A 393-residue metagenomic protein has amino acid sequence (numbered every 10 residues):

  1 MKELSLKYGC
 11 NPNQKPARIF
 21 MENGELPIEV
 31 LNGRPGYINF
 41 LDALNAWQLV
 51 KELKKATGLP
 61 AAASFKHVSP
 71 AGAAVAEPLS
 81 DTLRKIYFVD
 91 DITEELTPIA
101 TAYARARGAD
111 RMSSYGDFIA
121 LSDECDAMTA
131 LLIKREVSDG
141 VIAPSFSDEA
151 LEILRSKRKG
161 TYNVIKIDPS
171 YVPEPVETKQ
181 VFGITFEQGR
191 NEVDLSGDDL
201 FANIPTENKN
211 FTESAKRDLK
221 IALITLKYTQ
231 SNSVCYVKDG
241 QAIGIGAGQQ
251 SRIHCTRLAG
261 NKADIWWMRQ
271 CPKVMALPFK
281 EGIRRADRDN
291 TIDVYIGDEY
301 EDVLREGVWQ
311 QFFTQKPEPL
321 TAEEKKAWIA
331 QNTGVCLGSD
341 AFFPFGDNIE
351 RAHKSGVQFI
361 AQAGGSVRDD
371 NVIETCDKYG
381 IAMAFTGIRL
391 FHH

Functional and structural regions predicted by a protein language model:
M1-G197, A215-S233: Active-site loops and adjacent core secondary-structure elements that bind or stabilize anionic groups
E22-R34, A109-Y115, Q188-E207, A286-V308 (+2 more regions): Gly-rich Lys/Arg/Thr-decorated short loops/hinges at beta-loop-alpha junctions or inter-strand turns that position
E52, Y228, I265-R269, K354: Conserved helix-loop functional segments at active or binding sites
A56-S64, V164-I167, S231-K238, M268-F279 (+1 more regions): Flexible, glycine/charged-enriched surface loops at secondary-structure junctions
S69, C125, K238-Q241, F343 (+1 more regions): Active-site-proximal loop/turn and secondary-structure-junction residues that shape catalytic pockets, frequently
A71-R111, I243-F342: Glycine- and Gly-Pro-enriched alpha-helical subdomains that act as flexible, kink-prone "lid/hinge" or packing modules
D117, L121-S122, R135-I165, S170-V172 (+6 more regions): C-terminal binding/interaction regions
E124, N203-S214, F343: Bateman/CBS regulatory modules and CBS-like beta-alpha motifs in cytosolic regions of diverse proteins
